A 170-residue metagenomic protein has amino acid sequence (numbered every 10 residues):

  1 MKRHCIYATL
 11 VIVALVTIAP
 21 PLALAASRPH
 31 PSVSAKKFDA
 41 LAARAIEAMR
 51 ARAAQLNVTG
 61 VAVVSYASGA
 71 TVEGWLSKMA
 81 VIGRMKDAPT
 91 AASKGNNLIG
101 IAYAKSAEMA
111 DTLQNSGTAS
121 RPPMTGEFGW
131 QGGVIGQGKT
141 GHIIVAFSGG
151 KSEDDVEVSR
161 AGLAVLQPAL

Functional and structural regions predicted by a protein language model:
M1-L10: Bacterial N-terminal signal peptides that target proteins for export
T9-A19: Bacterial N-terminal signal peptides
A25-L170: Flexible, solvent-exposed loop/hinge segments and secondary-structure transition points
